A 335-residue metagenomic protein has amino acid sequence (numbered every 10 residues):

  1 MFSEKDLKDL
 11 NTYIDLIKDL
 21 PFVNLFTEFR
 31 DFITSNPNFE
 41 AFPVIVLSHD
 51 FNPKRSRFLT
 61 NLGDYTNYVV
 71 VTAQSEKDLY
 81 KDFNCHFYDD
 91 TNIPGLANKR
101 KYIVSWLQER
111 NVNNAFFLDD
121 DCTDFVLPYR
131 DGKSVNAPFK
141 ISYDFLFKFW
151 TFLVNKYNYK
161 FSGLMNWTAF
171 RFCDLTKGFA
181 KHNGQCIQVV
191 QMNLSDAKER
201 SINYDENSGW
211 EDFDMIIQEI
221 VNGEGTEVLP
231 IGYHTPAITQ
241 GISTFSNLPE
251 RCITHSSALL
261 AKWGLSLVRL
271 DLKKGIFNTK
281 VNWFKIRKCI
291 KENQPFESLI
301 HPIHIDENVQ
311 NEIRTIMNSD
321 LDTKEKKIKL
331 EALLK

Functional and structural regions predicted by a protein language model:
F2-F29, P37-F42, N207-L334: C-terminal catalytic/acceptor-binding lobe
P21-T34, V44-Y65, E76-L79: Short, well-formed alpha-helical segments that are part of the catalytic scaffolds of diverse glycosyltransferases
R55-L62, K133-F152, P249-S257: Well-ordered, non-membrane alpha-helical segments in soluble/globular domains
A73-V112, F125-D131: Active-site-proximal specificity loops/subdomain of glycosyltransferases
A115: Short aromatic/hydrophobic "clamp" motif used to bind/position activated sugar donors
L118: Catalytic metal- and UDP-sugar-binding loop of GT-A-like glycosyltransferases, i.e., residues flanking the conserved
T123-P128, P236-T239: Short acidic/His/Gly/Ser-rich catalytic and metal-binding motifs that mark active-site loops of diverse hydrolases
F125-F213: Conserved catalytic core of nucleotide-sugar-dependent glycosyltransferases
